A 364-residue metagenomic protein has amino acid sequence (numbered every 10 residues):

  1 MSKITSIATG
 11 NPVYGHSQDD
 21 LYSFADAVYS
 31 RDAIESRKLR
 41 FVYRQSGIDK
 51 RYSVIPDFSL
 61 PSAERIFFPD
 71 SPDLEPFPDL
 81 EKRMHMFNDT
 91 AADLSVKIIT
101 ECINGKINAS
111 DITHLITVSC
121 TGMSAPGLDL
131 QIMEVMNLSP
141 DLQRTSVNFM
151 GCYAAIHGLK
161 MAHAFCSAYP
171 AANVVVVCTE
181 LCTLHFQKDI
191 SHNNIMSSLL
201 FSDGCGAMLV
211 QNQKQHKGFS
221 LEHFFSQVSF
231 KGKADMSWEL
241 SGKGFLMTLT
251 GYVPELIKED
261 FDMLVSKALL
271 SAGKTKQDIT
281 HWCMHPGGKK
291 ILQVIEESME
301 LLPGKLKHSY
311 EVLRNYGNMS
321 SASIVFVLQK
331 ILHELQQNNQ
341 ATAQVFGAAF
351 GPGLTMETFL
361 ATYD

Functional and structural regions predicted by a protein language model:
M1-M86, C182, F186-E259, M263 (+3 more regions): Condensing-enzyme catalytic core mediating Claisen C-C bond formation in acyl metabolism
S2, A109-T113, P140-Q143, Y169-V174 (+5 more regions): Short coil/turn connectors at secondary-structure junctions
V42, S46-N137, K276-L292: Conserved beta-ketoacyl condensing-enzyme motif
I48, T90-N104, M161, C205 (+2 more regions): Short, well-ordered amphipathic alpha-helical segments that serve as non-catalytic structural scaffolds within diverse
F67-D70, K82, M86, K97 (+2 more regions): A contiguous, well-structured pocket-lining segment that forms one wall/lid of small-molecule binding clefts in soluble
V96, C120-T121, S139-D141, S146-S167 (+3 more regions): Claisen-condensing/thiolase-fold acyl-transfer catalytic domains that form or cleave C-C bonds in fatty acid
M123-L138, V176-Q187, A234-W238, L292-L306: Acidic-glycine-rich active-site phosphate/pyrophosphate-binding loop
P140-D141, V147, A154-M161, C178-S198 (+1 more regions): Active-site glycine-rich loop that binds ribose-phosphate moieties when present
